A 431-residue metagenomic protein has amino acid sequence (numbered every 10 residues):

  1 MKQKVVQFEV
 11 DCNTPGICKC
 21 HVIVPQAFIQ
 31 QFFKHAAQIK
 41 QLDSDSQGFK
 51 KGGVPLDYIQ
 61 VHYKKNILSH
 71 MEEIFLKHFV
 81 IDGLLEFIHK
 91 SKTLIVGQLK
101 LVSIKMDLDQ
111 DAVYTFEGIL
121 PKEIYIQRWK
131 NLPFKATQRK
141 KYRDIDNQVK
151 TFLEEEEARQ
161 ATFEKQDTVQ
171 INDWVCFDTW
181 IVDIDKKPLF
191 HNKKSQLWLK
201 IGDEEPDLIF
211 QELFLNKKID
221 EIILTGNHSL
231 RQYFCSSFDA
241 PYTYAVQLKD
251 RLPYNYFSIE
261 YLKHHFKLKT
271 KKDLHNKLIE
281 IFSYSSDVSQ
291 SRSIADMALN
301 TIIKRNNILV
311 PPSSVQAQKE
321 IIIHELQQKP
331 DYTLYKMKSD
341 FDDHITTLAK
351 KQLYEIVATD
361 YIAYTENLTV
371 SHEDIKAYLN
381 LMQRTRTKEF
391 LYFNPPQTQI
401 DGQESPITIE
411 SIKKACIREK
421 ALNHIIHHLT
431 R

Functional and structural regions predicted by a protein language model:
K2-F75, I181, N216, T225-R431: Extended, charged alpha-helical "arm"/coiled-coil substrate-binding scaffolds, typified by the C-terminal helical
I67-L68, E73-I124: Extended, domain-scale alpha-helical bundle/helix-rich regions
L132-A161: Acidic/polar surface patches and capping/hinge elements
A158-V175: Short, glycine/small-residue-enriched coil/turn segments at secondary-structure junctions
P188-K217, T225-G226: A beta-strand/beta-hairpin structural motif
